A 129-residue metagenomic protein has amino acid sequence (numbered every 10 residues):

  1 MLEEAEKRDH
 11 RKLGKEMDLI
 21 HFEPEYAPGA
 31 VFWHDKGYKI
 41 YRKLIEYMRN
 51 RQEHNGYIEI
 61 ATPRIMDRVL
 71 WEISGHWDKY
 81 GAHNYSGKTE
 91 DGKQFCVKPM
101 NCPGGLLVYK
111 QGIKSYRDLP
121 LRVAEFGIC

Functional and structural regions predicted by a protein language model:
M1-C129: Auxiliary tRNA-acceptor-end handling modules of aminoacyl-tRNA synthetases
